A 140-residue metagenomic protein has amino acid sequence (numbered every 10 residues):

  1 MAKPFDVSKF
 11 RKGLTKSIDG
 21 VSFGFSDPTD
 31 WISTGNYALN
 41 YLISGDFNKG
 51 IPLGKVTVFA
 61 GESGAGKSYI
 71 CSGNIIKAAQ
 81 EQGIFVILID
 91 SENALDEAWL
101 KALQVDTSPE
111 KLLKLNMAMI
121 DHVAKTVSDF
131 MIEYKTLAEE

Functional and structural regions predicted by a protein language model:
A2-E110, I120-T136: The Walker A/P-loop phosphate-binding site
L115: A contiguous pocket-lining binding segment that forms or flanks enzyme active sites
E139-E140: Conserved P-loop NTPase "ATPase switch" module shared by AAA+ and STAND
